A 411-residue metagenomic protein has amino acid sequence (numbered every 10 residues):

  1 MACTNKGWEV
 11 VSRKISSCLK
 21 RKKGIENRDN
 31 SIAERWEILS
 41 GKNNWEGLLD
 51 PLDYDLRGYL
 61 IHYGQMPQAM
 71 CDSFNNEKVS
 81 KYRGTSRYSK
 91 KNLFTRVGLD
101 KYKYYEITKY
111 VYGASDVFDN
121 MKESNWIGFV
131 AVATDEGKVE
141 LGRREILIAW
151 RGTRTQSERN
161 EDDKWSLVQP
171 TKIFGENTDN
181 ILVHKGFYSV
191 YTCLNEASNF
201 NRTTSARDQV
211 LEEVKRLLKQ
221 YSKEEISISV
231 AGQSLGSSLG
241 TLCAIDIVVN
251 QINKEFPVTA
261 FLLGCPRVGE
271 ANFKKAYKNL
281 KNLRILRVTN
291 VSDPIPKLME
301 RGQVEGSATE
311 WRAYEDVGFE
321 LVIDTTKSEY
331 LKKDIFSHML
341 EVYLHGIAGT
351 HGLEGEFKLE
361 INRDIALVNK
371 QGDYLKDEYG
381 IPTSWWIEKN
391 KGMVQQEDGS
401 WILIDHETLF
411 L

Functional and structural regions predicted by a protein language model:
M1-A231, L235-L411: Non-catalytic, mobile gating and regulatory segments of ester bond hydrolases
